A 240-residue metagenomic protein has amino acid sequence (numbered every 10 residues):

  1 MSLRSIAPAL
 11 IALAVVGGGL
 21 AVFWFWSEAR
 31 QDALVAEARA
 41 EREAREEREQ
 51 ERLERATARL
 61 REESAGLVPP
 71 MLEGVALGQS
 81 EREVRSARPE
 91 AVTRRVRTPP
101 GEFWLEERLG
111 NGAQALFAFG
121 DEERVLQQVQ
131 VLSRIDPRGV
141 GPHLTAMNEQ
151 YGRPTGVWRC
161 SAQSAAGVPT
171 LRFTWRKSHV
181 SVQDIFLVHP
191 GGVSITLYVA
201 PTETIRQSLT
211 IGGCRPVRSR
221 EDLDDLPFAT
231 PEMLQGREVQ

Functional and structural regions predicted by a protein language model:
M1-V15: N-terminal Sec-pathway targeting helices
V16-R97, Q130-Q240: Non-cytosolic coordination micro-motifs
L60-R61, E122-R124: A short alpha-helix capping/helix-coil boundary motif
M71, F103, A113-A115, L171: Residue-level marker for the onset of beta-strands and adjacent loop->beta junctions in well-ordered domains
P100, G110-Q114, E123-L126: Extracytoplasmic
F103-R108, Q130-S133: Short beta-strand segments that buttress and anchor functional surface loops
A118-G120: Aromatic-rich beta-strand edge motifs centered on tyrosine
